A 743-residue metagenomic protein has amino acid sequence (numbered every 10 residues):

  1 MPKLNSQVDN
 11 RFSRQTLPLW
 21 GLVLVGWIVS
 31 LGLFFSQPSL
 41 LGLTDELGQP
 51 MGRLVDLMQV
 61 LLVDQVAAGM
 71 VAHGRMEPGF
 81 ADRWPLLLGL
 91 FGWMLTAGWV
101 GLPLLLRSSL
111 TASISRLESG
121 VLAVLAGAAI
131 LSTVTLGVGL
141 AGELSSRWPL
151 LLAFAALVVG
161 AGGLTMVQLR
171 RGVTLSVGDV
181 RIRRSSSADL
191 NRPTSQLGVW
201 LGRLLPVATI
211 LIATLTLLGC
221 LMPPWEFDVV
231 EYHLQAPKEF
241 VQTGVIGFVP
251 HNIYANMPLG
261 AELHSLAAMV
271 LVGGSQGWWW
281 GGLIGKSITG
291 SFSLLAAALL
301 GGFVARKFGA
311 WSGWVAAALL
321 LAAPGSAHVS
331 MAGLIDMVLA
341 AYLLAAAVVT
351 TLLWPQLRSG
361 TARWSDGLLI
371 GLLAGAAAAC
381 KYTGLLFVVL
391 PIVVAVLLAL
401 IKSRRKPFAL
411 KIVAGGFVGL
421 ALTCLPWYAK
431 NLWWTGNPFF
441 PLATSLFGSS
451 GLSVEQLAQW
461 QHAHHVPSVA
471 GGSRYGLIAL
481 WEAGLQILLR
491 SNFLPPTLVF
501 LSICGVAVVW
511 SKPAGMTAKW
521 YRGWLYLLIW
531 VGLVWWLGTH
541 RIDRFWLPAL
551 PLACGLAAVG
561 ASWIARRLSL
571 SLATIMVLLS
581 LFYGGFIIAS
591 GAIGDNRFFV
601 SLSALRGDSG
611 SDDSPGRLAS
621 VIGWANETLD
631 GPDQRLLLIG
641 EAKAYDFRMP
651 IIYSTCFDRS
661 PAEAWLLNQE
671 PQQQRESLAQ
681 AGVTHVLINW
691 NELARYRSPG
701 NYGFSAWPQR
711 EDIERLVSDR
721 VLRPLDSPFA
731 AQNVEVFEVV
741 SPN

Functional and structural regions predicted by a protein language model:
P2-S186, Q674: Membrane-embedded, hydrophobic transmembrane alpha-helices
T96-G101, A297, G301, V396 (+2 more regions): Hydrophobic, aromatic-rich transmembrane alpha-helices and their immediate juxtamembrane boundary segments
A129, V207-A213, W314-L320, L372-A374 (+4 more regions): Transmembrane alpha-helix segments characteristic of polytopic inner-membrane glycan-assembly/cell-envelope
L175-D189, T194-L201, A305-F308, S312 (+5 more regions): Membrane-interface helix-loop-helix junctions at transmembrane boundaries of multi-pass membrane enzymes, predominantly
G202-T209, W311, R363-L372, V388-A395 (+2 more regions): Signature aromatic-anchored transmembrane alpha helix within multi-pass, membrane-resident enzymes that catalyze glycan
P224-D228, H233, V577-W624, A642-F647 (+1 more regions): Membrane-proximal, lumen/periplasm-facing interface regions of secretory-pathway glyco- and lipid-modifying enzymes
H233, K238, D336-L339, A377-Y382 (+3 more regions): Hydrophobic/aromatic-rich transmembrane helices and adjacent perimembrane loops
D612-C656, T684-A694: Short periplasmic/luminal acceptor-recognition loop of GT-C membrane glycosyltransferases, typified by
